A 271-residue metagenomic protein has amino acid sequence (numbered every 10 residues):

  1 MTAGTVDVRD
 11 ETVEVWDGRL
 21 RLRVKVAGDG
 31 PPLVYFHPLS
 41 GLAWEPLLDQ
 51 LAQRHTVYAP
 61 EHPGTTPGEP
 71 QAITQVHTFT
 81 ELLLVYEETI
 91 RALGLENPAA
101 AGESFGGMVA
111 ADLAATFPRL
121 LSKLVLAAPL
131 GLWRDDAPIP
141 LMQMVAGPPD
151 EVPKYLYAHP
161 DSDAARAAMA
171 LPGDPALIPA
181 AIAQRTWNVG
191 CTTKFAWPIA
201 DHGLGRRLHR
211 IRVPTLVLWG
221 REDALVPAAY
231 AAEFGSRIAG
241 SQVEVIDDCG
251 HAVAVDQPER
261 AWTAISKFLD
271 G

Functional and structural regions predicted by a protein language model:
W16-E69: Conserved HGGG/HGGXW glycine-rich cap/lid loop of the alpha/beta-hydrolase fold
Y58-A101: Active-site loop/oxyanion-hole signature of alpha/beta-hydrolase fold enzymes
G102, G106, A110: Gly/Ala-rich beta-loop-alpha elbow adjacent to hydrolase catalytic centers
A111, A115-T116, L120-K154: Flexible "cap/lid" loop of the alpha/beta hydrolase fold
D135-D136, P140, E151-R212: Conserved alpha/beta-hydrolase catalytic His-Asp/Glu region
I211, V217-W219: Short beta-strand/loop motif that positions the catalytic acidic residue of the alpha/beta-hydrolase fold
E222-V226: Acidic catalytic loop of the alpha/beta-hydrolase fold
S241-G271: Catalytic active-site module of serine/aspartate enzymes centered on a nucleophile-bearing elbow/loop
